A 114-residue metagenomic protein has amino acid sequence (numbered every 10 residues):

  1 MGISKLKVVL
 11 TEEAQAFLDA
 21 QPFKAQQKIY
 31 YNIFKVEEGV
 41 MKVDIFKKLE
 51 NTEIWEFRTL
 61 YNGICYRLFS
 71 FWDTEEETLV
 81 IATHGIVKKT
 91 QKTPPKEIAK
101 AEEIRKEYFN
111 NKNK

Functional and structural regions predicted by a protein language model:
M1-C65, T74-V80, K88-K114: Basic, Lys/Arg-enriched alpha-helical interface segments
T83: ATP-dependent carboxylate-activation loops
